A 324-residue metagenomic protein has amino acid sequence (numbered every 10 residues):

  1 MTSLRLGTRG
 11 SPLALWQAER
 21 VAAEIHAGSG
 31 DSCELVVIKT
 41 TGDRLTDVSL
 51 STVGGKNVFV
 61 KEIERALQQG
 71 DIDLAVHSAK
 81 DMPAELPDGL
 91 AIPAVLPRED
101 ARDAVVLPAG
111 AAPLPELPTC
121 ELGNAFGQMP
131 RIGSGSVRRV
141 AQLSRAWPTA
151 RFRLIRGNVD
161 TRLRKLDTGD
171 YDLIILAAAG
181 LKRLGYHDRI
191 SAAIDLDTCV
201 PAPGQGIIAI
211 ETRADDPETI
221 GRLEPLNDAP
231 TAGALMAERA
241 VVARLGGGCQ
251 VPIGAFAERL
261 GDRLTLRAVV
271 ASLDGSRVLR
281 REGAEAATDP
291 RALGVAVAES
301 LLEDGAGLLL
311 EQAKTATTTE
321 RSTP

Functional and structural regions predicted by a protein language model:
M1-K39, L45-V48, T52, A79 (+2 more regions): Small-molecule-sensing regulatory modules
D47-L74: Short, structured active-site "lid" loops
K56, R98, V159: Conserved donor sugar-nucleotide recognition element shared by glycan-biosynthetic enzymes
R65, L122-G123, R164: Alpha-helical segments flanking ligand/cofactor-binding loops in enzyme cores
G70, Q128, G169: Structured loop/turn residues at beta-strand edges in well-structured enzyme cores
I72-V76, R131, D172-L173: Short, Asp-centered acidic motifs that coordinate Mg2+ and/or phosphate in catalytic or ligand-binding sites
A79-K80, D88-T149: A conserved helix-loop-strand patch within extracytoplasmic ligand-binding domains of the periplasmic binding
E85-L86, L184: Glycine/Thr-rich phosphate-binding loops of Rossmann-like dinucleotide-binding domains
